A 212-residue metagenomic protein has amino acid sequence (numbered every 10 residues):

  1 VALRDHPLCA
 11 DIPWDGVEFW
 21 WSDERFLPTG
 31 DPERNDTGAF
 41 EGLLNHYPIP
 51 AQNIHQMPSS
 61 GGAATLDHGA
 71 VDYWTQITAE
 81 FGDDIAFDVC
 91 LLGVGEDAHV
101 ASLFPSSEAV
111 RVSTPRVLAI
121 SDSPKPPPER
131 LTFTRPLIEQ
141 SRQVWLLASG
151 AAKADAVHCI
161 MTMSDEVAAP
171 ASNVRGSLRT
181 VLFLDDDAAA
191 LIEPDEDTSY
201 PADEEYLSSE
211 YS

Functional and structural regions predicted by a protein language model:
A2-P13, T37-E41, P105-T114: A glycine- and small-aliphatic-rich helix-loop capping segment at beta-alpha/alpha-beta transitions that lines
C9-E18, Y47-I49, A109-R111, P136-S141 (+1 more regions): Short, conserved loop/helix-junction motifs that constitute active-site signature segments in enzyme catalytic cores
A10-D88, A202-E205, E210-Y211: Ligand-binding beta-strand-loop-alpha-helix segment within the catalytic cores of soluble metabolic enzymes
W21, M57-P58, C90-V94, L146-S149 (+1 more regions): Short beta-strand segments
P28-G30, A64-T65, D97-F104, V110-V112 (+2 more regions): Short acidic/glycine-rich loop or secondary-structure boundary segments that cap or lie
C90-P136: Class I SAM-dependent methyltransferase SAM-binding "motif I" and its flanking Rossmann-like core
P136, R142-S212: ATP/nucleoside-binding phosphotransfer catalytic cores, i.e., glycine-rich phosphate-binding loops
